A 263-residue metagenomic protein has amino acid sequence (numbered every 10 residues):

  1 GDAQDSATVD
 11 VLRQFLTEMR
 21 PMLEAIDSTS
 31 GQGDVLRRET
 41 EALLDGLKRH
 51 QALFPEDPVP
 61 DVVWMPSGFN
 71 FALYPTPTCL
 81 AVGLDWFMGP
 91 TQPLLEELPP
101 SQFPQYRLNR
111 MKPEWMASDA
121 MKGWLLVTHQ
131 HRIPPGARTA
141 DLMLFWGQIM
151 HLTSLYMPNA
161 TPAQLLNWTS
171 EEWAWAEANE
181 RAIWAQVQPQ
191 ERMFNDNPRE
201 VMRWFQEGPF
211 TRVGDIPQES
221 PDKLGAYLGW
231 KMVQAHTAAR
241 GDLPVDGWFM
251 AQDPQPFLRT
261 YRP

Functional and structural regions predicted by a protein language model:
G1-A7: N-terminal, post-signal-peptide region of Sec/Tat-exported proteins
V9-W173: Acidic/His-rich structured neighborhood in mature extracellular/periplasmic domains
A140-P263: A cross-kingdom marker for long, charged
